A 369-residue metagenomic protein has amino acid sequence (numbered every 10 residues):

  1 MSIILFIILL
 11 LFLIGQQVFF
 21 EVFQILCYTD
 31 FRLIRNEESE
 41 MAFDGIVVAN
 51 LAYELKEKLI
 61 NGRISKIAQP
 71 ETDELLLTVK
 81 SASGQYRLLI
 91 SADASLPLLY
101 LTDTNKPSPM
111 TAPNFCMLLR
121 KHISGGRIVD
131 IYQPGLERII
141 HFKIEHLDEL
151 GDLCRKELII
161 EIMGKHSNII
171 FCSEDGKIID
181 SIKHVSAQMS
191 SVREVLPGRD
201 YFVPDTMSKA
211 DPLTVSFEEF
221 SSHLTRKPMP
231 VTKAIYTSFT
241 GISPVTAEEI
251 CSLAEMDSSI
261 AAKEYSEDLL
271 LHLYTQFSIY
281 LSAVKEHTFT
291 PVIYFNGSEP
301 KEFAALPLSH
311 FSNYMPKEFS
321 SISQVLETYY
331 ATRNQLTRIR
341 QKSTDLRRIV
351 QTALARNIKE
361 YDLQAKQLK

Functional and structural regions predicted by a protein language model:
S2-V22: Hydrophobic alpha-helical signal peptides and transmembrane signal-/tail-anchor segments that drive secretory-pathway
V18-K369: Extended, highly charged segments
